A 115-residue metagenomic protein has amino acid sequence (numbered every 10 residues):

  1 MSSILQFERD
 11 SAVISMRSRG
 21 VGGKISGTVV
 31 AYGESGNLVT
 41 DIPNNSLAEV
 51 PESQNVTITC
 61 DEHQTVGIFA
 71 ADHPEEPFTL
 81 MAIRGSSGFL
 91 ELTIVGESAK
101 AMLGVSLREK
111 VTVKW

Functional and structural regions predicted by a protein language model:
M1-I42, S46-E52: Anionic-ligand-binding alpha/beta catalytic cores of soluble enzymes and soluble regulatory domains that recognize
S15-S18, F69, A82, V113: Generic preference for hydrophobic/aromatic residues in regular secondary structure cores
I25-G27, P77-M81, E109: Short small/polar-residue motifs
V39-G104: A conserved acidic, glycine/proline-rich C-terminal tail/linker
E109-W115: Surface-exposed interaction regions enriched in Ser/Thr/Asp/Glu that occur as long low-complexity tracts or repetitive
